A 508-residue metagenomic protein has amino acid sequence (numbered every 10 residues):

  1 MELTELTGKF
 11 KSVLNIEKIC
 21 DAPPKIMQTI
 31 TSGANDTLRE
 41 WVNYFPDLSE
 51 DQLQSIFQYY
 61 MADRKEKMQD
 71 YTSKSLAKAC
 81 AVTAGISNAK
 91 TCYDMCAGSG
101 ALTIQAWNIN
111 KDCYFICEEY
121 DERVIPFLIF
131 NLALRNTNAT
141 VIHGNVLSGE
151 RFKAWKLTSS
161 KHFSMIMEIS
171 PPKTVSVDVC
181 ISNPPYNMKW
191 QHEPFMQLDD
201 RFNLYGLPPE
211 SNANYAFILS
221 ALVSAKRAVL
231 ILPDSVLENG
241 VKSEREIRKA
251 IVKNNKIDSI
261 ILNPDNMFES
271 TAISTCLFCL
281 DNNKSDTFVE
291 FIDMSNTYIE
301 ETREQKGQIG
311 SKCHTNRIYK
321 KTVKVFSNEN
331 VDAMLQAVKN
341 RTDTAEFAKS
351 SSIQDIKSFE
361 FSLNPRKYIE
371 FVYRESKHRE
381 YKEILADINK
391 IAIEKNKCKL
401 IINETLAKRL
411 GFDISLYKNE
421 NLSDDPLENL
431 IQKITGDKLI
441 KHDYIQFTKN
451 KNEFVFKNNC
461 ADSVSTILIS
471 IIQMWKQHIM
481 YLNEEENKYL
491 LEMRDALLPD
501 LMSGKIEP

Functional and structural regions predicted by a protein language model:
M1-N110: Class I S-adenosyl-L-methionine
Q69, C117, G206-E210, G240 (+1 more regions): Alpha-helix N-cap/helix-initiation motif
Q69-S73, F347-S351, D443-Q446: Short coil/turn segments at secondary-structure boundaries
T72, A213, T271-I273, E485 (+1 more regions): A generic structural signal for residues located within well-ordered alpha-helices of large catalytic or ligand-binding
K74-S182, N187-Q191, P233-S235, E246-I247 (+1 more regions): Conserved S-adenosyl-L-methionine
W155-T158, T174, I181-D413, Y417: A conserved structural/catalytic subdomain of Rossmann-like adenosyl-cofactor enzymes
R374-P508: Amphipathic alpha-helical coiled-coil/heptad-repeat segments
